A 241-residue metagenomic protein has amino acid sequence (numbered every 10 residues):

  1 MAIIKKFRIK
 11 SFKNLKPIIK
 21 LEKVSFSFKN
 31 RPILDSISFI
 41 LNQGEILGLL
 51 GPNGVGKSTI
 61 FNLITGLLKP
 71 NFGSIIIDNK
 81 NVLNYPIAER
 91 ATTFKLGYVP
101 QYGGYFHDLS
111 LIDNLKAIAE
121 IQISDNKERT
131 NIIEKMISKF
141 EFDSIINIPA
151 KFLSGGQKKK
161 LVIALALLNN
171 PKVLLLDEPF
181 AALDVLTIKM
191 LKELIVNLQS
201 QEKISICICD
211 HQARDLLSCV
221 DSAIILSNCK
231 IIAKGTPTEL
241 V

Functional and structural regions predicted by a protein language model:
L50-P52: The feature captures the beta-strand-to-loop junction immediately N-terminal to the Walker
T65: Helix-to-loop junction immediately C-terminal to a conserved catalytic motif
G73-V82, A91-T93: Conserved ABC transporter NBD signature motif
E128-I145, V196: Conserved ABC ATPase "signature" region
P149-L153: Conserved ABC ATPase signature
L174-E178: Catalytic Walker B motif of ABC-type/P-loop ATPase nucleotide-binding domains
D210-H211: H-loop/switch region of ABC-family ATPase nucleotide-binding domains
